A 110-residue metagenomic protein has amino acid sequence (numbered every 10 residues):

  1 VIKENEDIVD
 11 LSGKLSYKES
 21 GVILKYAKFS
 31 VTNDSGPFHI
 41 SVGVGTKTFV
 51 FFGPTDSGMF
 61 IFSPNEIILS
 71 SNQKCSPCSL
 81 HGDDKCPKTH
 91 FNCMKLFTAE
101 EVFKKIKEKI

Functional and structural regions predicted by a protein language model:
V1-G53: Donor-binding and catalytic core of enzymes assembling or modifying cell-surface/extracellular glycoconjugates
D10-L11, V42-I110: Nucleotide-sugar donor-binding patch of glycosyltransferase catalytic domains
